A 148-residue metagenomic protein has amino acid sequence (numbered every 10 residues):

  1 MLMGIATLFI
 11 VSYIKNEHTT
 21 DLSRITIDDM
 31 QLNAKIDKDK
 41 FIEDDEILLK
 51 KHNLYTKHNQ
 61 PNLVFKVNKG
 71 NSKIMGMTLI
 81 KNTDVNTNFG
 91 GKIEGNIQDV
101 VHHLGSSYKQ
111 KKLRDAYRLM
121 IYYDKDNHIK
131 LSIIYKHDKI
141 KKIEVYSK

Functional and structural regions predicted by a protein language model:
M1-S12: Hydrophobic membrane-insertion alpha-helices, especially the h-region of bacterial N-terminal signal peptides
S12, K73-I74: N-proximal short alpha-helices
Y13-D21: Aromatic-capped interface at the extracytoplasmic side of an N-terminal signal-anchor transmembrane helix
D21, D29-K73, T83, K92-K139 (+1 more regions): A cross-family detector of function-defining hotspots
M77, T83-T87: Terminal, regulation- and interaction-focused segments at domain boundaries
